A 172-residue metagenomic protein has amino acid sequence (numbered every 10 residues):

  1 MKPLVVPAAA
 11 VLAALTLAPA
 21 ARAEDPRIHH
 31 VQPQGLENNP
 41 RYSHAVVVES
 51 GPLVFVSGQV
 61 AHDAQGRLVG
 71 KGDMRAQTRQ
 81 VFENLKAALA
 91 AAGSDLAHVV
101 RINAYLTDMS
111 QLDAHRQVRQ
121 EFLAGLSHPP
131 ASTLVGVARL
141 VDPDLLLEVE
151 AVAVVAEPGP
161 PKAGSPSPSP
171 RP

Functional and structural regions predicted by a protein language model:
L4-A8, A13-E83, A87-A92, A97-V100 (+1 more regions): N-terminal presequence-like segments and the immediate start of the first folded domain
